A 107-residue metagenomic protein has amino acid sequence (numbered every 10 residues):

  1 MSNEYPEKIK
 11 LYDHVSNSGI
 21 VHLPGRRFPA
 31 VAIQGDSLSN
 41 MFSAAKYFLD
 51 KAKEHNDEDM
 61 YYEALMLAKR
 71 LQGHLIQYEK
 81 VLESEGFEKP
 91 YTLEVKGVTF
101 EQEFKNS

Functional and structural regions predicted by a protein language model:
M1-H22: Short, charged/polar N-terminal "headpieces" of proteins
P6, V31, S43: Short acidic, gly/pro-rich beta-turn/loop elements at beta-sheet edges and active-site/ligand-binding grooves
L23-R27: Short, histidine-centered active-site or binding-site loop motifs used for metal coordination, general acid-base
F28-D36: A short, exposed loop/beta-hairpin motif centered on an aromatic-Gly-Thr core
D36-D50: A short, charged, amphipathic alpha-helix used as a generic interaction element across diverse proteins
L49-S107: Short, charged, surface-exposed hinge/linker loops at domain edges that act as mobile lids or interdomain connectors
